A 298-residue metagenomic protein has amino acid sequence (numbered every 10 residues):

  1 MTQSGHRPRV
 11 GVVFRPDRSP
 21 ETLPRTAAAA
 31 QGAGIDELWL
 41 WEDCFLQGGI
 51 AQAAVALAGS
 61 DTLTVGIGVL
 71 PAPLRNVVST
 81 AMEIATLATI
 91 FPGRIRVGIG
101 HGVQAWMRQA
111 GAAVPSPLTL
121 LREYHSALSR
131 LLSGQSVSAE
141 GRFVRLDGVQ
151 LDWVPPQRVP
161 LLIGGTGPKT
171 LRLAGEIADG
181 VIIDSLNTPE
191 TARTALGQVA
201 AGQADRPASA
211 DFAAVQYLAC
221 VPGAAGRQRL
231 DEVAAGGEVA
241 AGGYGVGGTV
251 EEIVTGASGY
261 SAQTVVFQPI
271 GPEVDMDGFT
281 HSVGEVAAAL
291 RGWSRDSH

Functional and structural regions predicted by a protein language model:
M1-H298: Active-site-adjacent structural elements that line small-molecule/cofactor binding pockets in enzymes
